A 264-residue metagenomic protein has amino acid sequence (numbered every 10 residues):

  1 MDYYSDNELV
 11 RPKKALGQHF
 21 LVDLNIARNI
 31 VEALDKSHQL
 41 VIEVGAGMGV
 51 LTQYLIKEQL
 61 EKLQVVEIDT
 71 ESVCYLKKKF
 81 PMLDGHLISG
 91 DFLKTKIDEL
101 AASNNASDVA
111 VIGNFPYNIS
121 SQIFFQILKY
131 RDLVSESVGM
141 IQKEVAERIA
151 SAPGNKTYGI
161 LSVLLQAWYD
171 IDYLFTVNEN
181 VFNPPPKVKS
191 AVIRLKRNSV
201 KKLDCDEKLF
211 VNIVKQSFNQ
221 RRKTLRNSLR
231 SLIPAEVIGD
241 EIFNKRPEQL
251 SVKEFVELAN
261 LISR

Functional and structural regions predicted by a protein language model:
M1-Q216, L232, K253-L261: Catalytic cores of RNA-modifying enzymes
P185-K187, R222-K223, N227, I233-R264: Conserved Class I S-adenosyl-L-methionine
